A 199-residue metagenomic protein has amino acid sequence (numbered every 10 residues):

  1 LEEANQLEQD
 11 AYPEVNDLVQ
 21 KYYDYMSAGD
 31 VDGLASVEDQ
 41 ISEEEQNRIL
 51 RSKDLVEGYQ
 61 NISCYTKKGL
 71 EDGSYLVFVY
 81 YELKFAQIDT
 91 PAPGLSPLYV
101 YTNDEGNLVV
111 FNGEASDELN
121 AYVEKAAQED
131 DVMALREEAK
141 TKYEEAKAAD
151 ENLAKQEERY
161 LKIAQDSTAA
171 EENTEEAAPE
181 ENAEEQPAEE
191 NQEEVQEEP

Functional and structural regions predicted by a protein language model:
L1-Q60, A126-E180, E184-A188, E193-E198: Core segments of small alpha/beta cavity-forming domains
Y23, E38-I41, K68, V79-L83 (+3 more regions): A mature extracytoplasmic/lumenal domain signature
V31-A35, Q87-G94, L108-N112: Short, solvent-exposed secondary-structure capping/transition elements
R51-Y101: Surface-exposed, charged secondary-structure patches
K67, S96, N107-E114, D130-M133 (+1 more regions): Short C-terminal domain-edge/linker segments immediately following a structured domain
Q87-N103, L119-Y122, A164-A170: A short, terminal or domain-edge coil/loop segment
P97-N103, L108-V110, N120, R136 (+2 more regions): Extracytosolic low-complexity repeat regions of secreted or lipid-anchored proteins
N112-Q128: Short, solvent-exposed aromatic-acidic interface loops
